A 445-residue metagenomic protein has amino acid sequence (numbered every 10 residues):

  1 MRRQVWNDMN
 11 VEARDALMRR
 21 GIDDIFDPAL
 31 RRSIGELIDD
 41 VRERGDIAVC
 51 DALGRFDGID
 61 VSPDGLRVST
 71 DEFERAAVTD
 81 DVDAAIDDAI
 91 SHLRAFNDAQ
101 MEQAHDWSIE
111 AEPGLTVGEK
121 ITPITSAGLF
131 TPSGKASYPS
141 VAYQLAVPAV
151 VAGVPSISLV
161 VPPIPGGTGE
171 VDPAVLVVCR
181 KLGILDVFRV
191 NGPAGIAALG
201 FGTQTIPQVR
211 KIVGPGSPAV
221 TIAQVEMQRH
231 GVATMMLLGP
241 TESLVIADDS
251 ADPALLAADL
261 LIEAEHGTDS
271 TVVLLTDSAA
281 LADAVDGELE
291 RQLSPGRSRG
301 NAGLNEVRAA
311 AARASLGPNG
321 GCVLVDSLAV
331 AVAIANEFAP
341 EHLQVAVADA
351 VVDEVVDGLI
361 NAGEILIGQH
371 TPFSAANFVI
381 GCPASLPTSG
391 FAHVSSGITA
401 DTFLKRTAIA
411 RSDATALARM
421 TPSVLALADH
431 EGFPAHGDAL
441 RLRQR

Functional and structural regions predicted by a protein language model:
M1-M9, D186-N191, C322-S327: Short acidic-hydrophobic, aromatic-tinged amphipathic segments that line or gate anion-handling sites
M1-T125: N-terminal Rossmann-like NAD(P)+-binding subdomain of aldehyde/semialdehyde dehydrogenases
W107-V177: Conserved small-residue-rich beta-alpha loop and adjacent elements that most often cradle the phosphate/pyrophosphate
P155-I164, V272-A279, G368: Short internal beta-strands
G183-V273: Conserved NAD(P)+-binding/catalytic subdomain of aldehyde/semialdehyde dehydrogenases
M236-P318: A conserved active-site cap/scaffold subdomain adjacent to cofactor or substrate pockets
E337-R445: C-terminal core of ALDH-fold dehydrogenases
